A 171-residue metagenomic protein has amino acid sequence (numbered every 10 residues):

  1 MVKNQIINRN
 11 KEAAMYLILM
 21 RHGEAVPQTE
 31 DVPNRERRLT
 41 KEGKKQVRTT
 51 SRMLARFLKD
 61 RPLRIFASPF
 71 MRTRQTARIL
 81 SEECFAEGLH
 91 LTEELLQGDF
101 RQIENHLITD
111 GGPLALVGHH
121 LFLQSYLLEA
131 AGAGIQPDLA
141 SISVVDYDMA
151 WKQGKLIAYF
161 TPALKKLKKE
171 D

Functional and structural regions predicted by a protein language model:
M1-A14: Short, Lys/Arg-enriched N-terminal segments with co-localized hydrophobic residues within the first ~10-30 amino acids
Y16-E93, L123, A133-A140, D171: Active-site-proximal alpha-helix that buttresses catalytic centers in soluble enzyme cores
L19, A115-L116: Structural beta-sheet core signal
F57-D60, I108-G112: Glycine-rich phosphate-binding loop signature in dinucleotide/nucleotide-binding domains
L96-L107: Short alpha-helix plus adjacent loop in nuclease-associated cores
T109-A115, L121-A140: Non-DNA-binding regulatory cores of transcription-related proteins, predominantly C-terminal effector-binding
A131-I157, P162-L167: Domain-level recognition of soluble alpha/beta enzyme cores, biased toward histidine phosphatases/phosphomutases
